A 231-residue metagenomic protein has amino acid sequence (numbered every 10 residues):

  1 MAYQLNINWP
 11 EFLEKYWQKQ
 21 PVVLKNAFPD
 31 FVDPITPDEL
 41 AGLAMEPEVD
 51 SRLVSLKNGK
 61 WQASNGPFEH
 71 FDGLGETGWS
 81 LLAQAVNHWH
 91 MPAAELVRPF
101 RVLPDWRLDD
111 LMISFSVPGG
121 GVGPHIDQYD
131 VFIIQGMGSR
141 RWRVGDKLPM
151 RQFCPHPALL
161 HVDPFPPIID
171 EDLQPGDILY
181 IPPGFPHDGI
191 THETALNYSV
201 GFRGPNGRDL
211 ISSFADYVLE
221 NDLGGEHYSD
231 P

Functional and structural regions predicted by a protein language model:
M1-K15, F28-D177, F185-G224: Active-site region of the double-stranded beta-helix
Q18-Q20: Non-catalytic, conserved peripheral segments adjacent to functional cores
Y180: Conserved beta-strand-loop-short alpha-helix elements that form and flank the Mn2+/Mg2+-coordinating active site
G225-P231: Helix-rich C-terminal "cap"/substrate-channel and partner-interaction subdomain that packs against the flavin-binding
